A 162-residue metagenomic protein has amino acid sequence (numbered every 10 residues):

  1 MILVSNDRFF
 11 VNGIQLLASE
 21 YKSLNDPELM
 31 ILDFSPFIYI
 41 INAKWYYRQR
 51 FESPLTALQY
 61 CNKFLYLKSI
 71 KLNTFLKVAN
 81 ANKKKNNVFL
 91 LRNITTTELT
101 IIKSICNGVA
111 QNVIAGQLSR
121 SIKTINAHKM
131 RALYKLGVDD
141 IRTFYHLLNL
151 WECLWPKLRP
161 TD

Functional and structural regions predicted by a protein language model:
M1-K84: N-terminal regulatory/sensing modules of transcriptional regulators
A81-T124: Helix-turn-helix DNA-binding segment
H128-R131: Residues within the DNA-recognition helix of helix-turn-helix
Y134-D162: Basic, Lys/Arg-enriched C-terminal extension of HTH/homeodomain DNA-binding domains
